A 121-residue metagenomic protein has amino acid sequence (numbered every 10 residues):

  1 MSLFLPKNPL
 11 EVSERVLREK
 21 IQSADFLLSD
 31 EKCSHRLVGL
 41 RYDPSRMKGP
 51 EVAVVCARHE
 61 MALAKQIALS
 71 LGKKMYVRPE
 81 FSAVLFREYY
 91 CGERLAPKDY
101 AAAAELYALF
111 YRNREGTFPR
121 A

Functional and structural regions predicted by a protein language model:
M1-A121: Divalent-cation
